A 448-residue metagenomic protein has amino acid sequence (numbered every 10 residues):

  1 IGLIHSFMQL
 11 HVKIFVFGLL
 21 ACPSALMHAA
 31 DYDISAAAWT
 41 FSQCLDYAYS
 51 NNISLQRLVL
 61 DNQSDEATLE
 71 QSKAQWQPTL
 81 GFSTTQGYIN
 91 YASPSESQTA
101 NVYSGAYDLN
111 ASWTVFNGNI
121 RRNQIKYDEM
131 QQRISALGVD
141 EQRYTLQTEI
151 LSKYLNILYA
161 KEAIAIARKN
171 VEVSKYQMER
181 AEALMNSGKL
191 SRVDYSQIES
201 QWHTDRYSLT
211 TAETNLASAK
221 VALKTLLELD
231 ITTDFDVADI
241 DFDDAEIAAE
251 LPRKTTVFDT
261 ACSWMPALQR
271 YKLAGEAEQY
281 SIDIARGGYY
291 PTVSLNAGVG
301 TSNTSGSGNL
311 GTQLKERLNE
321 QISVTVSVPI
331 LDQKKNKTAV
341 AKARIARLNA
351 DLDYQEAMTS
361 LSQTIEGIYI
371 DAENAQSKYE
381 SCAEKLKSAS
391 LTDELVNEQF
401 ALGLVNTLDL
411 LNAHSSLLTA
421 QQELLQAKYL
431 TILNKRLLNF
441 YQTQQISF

Functional and structural regions predicted by a protein language model:
I14-S24: Bacterial N-terminal signal peptides
A29-G81, I231, V237-Q279, I446: Bacterial Sec-pathway N-terminal export signals of envelope proteins
A30-K153, V293-A297, K337: Short flexible linkers and secondary-structure junctions
D31-A37, S83-W113, I240-E250, D283 (+2 more regions): Small/polar, glycine/serine/threonine/aspartate-rich low-complexity segments that form flexible
Q56-L60, K73-A74, V115-R143, V193 (+4 more regions): Sec/SRP-type N-terminal targeting helices
D108-N110, Y154, F258, S323-T325 (+1 more regions): Membrane-embedded beta-strand positions in outer-membrane beta-barrel channels/transporters
T145-T260, D371, A375, L417: Periplasmic alpha-helical coiled-coil/stalk elements that build and connect Gram-negative outer-membrane
T204-L229, K387-Q444: Short segments within alpha-helical structural elements
